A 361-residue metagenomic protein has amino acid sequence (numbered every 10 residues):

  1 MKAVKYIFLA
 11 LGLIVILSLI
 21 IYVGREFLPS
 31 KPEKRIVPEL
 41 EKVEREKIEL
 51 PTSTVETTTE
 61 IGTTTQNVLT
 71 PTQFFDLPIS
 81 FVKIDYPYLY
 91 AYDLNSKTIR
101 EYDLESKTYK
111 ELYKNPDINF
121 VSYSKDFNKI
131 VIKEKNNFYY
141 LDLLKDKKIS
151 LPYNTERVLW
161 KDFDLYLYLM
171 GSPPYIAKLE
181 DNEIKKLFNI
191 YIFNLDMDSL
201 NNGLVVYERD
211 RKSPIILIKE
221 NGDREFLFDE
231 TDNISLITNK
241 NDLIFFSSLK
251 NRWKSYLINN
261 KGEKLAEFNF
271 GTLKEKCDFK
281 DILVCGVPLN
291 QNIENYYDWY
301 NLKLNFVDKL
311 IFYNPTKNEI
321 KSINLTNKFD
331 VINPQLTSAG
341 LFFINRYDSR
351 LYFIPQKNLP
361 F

Functional and structural regions predicted by a protein language model:
L28-V68: Juxtamembrane proline-rich low-complexity "stalk" or linker regions positioned immediately after a signal peptide
T65-R100, P116-V121, F329-D330: Beta-strand-rich domains and repeat architectures in extracellular enzymes and scaffolds, especially beta-propellers
Q66-F75, S106-K114, L144-L151, N182-F188 (+3 more regions): A short beta-strand motif characteristic of beta-propeller blades
S80-Y88, F120-K129, E156-L165, M170 (+5 more regions): Blade-terminus and WD-like Trp-Asp/Gly-His loop motifs, strongest in beta-propeller folds
L159-C277: Acidic, serine/threonine- and glycine-rich low-complexity intrinsically disordered segments that serve as flexible
E180, L257-N260, N301-T316: Beta-propeller blade signature
L265-K276, K317-T337: Conserved blade-ending motifs and adjacent loop-strand segments that build the rim/top face of beta-propeller domains
G286-N305, I354-Q356: Short, conserved, GDST-rich strand-edge loop motifs in beta-rich repeat architectures
